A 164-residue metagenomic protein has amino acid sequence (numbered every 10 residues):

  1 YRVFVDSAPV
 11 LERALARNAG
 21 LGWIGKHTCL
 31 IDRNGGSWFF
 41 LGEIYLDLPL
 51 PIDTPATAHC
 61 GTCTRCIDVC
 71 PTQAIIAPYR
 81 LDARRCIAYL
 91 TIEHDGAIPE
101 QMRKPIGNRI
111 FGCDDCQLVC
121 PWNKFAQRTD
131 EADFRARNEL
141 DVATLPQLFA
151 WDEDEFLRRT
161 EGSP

Functional and structural regions predicted by a protein language model:
Y1-L140: Catalytic cores of enzyme domains
N138-P164: Glycine-rich phosphate/pyrophosphate-binding loop and adjacent beta-alpha nucleotide/cofactor-binding cores
